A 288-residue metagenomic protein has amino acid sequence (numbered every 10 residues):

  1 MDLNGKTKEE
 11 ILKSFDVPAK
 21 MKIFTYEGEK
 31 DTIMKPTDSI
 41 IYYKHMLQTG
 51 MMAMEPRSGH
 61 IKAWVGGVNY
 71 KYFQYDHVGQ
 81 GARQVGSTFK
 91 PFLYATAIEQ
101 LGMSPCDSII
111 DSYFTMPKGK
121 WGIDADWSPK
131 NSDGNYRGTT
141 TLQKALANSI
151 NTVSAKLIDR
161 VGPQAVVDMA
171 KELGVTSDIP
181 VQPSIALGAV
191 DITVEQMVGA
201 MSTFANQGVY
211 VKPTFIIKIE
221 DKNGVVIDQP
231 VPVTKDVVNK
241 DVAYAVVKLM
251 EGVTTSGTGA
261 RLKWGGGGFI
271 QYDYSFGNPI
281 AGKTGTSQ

Functional and structural regions predicted by a protein language model:
M1-E55, W64, Y70-Y75, F89 (+3 more regions): A penicillin-recognizing enzyme superfamily signal
T37-I40, Q48-T49, Y75-R83, S128-D133 (+4 more regions): Second-shell loop/turn segments in exported
Y42-I61, F89, A95, E99-Q100 (+2 more regions): C-terminal substrate/ligand-recognition segments
R57-S58, V68-Y72, Q84, F114-M116 (+6 more regions): Solvent-exposed loop/turn segments at secondary-structure junctions within structured extracellular/periplasmic domains
S58-G59, A82-D111, A145, A200-F204 (+1 more regions): Active-site SXXK
W64, V68, V78, A82 (+11 more regions): Structured segments of extracytoplasmic/periplasmic soluble domains in secreted or envelope-associated proteins
M103-V166, Y210, K222-V247, E251: Conserved catalytic neighborhood of penicillin-recognizing serine enzymes
I123-K130, V161-G199, K212-F215: Mid-domain, small-residue-enriched loop/turn segments at the edges of structured enzyme/sensor domains
